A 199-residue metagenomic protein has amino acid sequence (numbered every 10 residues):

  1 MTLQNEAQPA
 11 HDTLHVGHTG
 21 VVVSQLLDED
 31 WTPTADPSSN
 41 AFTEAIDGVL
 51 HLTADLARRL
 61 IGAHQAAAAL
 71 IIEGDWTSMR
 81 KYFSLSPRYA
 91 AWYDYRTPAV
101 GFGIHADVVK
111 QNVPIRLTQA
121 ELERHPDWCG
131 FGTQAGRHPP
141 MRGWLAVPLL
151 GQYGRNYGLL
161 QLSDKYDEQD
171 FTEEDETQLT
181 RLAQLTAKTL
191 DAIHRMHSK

Functional and structural regions predicted by a protein language model:
M1-L52, R59-L60, T189-K199: Signal-transmission linkers at sensory-effector interfaces
E6, Q152, D170-D191, H197-S198: Amphipathic alpha-helical "output/dimerization" segments
A54-R58, H64-K81, H105-A106, P114: Short, hydrophobic-rich beta-strand element in sensory/regulatory alpha-beta domains
A67-V100, L122-E123: GAF sensory/regulatory domain recognition with acknowledged cross-activation on helical regulatory dimers
G74-W76, L150-N156, K165, I193: Flexible loop/coil segments at beta-strand boundaries within sensory signal-transduction domains
Y89-L117: Acidic/proline- and glycine-rich, intrinsically disordered low-complexity segments that serve as regulatory linkers
R142-G151: A short, aliphatic-rich beta-strand micro-motif
L159-Q169: Short beta-strand-to-loop transition segments that serve as allosteric relay/switch motifs in sensory/regulatory domains
